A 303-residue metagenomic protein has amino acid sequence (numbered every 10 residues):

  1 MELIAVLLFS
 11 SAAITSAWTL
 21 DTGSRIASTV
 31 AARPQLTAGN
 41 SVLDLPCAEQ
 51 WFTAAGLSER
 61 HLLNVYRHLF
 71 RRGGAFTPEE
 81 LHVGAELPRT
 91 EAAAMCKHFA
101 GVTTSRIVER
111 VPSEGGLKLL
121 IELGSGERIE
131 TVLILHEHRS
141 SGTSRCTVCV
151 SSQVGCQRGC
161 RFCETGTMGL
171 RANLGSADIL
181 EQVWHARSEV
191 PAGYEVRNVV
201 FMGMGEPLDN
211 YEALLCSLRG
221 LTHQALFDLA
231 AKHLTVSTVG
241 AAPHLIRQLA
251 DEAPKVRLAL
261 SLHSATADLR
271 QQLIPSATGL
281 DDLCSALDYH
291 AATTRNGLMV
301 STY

Functional and structural regions predicted by a protein language model:
M1-I4: Classical eukaryotic N-terminal signal peptides for Sec-dependent ER targeting/secretion, especially the positively
V6-L8, I14, W18-C146: Flexible, acidic/Gly-rich N-terminal and inter-domain linker regions that tether and position cofactor-handling modules
A17, G155, R171, E206-D209 (+1 more regions): Glycine-/small-residue-rich active-site loops that bind phosphorylated ligands and cofactors
V65-H68, C156, V236: Residue-level signal for inorganic ion chemistry
V83, T167-G169, Q272-A277: Short glycine-enriched, charge-decorated loop/helix-capping segments at active-site entrances that position
V111-S113, S151-S152, S237-T238, S261: Short linear Ser/Thr-Pro motifs
L135-H185, A192: Canonical Radical SAM [4Fe-4S] cluster-binding loop centered on the CxxxCxxC motif and its immediate flanking residues
R187-N198, G203-Y303: Conserved AdoMet/S-adenosylmethionine-binding subsite of the radical SAM
